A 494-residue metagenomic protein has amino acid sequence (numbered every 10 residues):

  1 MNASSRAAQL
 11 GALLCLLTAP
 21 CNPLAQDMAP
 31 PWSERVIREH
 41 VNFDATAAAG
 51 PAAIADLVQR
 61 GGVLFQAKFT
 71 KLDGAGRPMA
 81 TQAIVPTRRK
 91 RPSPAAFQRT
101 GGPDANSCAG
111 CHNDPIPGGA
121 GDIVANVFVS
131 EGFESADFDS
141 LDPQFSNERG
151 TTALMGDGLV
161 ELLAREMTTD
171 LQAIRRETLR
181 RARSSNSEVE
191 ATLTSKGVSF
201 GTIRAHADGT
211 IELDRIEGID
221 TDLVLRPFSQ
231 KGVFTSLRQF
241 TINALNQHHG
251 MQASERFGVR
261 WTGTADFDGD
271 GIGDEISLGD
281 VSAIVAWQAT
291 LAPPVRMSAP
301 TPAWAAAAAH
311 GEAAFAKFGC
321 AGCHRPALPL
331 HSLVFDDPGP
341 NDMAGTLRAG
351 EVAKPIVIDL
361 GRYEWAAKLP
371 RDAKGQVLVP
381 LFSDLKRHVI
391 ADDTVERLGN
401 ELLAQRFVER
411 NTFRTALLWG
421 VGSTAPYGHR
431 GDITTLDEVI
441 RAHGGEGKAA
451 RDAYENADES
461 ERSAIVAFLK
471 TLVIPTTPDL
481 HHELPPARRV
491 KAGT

Functional and structural regions predicted by a protein language model:
M1-G11: Bacterial N-terminal signal peptides that target proteins for export
Q9-A19: Bacterial N-terminal signal peptides
C21-T494: Periplasmic c-type cytochrome electron-transfer domains
